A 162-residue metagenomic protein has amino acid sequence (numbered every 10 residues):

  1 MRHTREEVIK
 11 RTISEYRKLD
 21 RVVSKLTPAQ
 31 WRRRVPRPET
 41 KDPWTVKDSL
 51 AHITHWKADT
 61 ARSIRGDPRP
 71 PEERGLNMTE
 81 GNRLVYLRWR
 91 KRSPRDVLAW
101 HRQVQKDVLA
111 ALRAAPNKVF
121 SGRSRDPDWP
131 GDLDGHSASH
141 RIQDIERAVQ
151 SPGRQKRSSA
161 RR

Functional and structural regions predicted by a protein language model:
M1-K18: Extreme N-terminal tail/first-helix region
M1-T4, P38-K41, Y86-S93, D126: Short amphipathic alpha-helical segments at helix-loop
E7, R11, D48, H52 (+3 more regions): Alpha-helical initiation/capping and key positions within long helical/coiled-coil segments
E15, G81-V119: Acidic/histidine-rich alpha-helical segments that form the ligand environment of transition-metal centers
Y16-T27, K57-R62, R102-P116, I142 (+1 more regions): Structural signal for well-ordered, non-membrane alpha-helices
R32-R83, N117-R162: Short, contiguous alpha-helical
